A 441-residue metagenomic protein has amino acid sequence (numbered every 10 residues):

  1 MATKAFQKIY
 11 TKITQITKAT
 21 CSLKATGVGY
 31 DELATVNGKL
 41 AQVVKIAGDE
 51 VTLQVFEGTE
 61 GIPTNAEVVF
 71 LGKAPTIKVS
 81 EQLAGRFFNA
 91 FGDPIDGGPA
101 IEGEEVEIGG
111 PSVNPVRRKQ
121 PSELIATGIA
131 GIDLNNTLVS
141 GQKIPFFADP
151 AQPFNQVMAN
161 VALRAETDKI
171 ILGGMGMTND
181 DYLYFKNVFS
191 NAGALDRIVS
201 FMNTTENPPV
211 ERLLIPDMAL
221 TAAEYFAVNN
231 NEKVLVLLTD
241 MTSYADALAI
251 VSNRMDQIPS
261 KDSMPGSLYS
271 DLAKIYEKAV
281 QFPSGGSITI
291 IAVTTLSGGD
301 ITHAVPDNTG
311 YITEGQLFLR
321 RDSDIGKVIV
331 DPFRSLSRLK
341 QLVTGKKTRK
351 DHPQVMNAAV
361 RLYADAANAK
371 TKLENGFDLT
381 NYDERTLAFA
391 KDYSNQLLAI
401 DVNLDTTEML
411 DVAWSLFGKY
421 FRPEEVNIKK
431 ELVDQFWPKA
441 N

Functional and structural regions predicted by a protein language model:
M1-R86, F91-I95: N-terminal accessory targeting/assembly segments
I9, K39, T64, L83 (+4 more regions): Residue-level signal for beta-strand positions within conserved beta-sheet cores that form or flank
I9, T17, Y30, L83 (+5 more regions): A generic structural signal for well-ordered coil/turn residues at beta-strand boundaries that shape enzyme active-site
K18, G48, G92, V113 (+3 more regions): Residues that form or immediately flank small-molecule/cofactor binding pockets and catalytic motifs
A66-V68, Q82, I95-Q142, N155-N160 (+2 more regions): P-loop NTPase nucleotide-binding/switch module
P75-V79, P94-P99, V116-S122, N230 (+2 more regions): Active-site phosphate-binding and catalytic loops of NTP-dependent enzymes
L134-T137, G141-N441: P-loop NTPase catalytic core
